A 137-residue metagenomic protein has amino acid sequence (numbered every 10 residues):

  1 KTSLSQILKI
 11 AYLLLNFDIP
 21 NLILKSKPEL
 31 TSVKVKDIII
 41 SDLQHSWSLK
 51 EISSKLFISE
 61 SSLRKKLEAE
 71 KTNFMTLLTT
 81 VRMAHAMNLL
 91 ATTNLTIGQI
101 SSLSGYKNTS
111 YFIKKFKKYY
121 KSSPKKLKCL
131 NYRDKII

Functional and structural regions predicted by a protein language model:
K1-T2, L13-K25, K36-W47, L67 (+3 more regions): Basic, amphipathic alpha-helical hairpins
T2-K9, K50: All-alpha amphipathic helical-bundle segments outside canonical DNA-binding/catalytic cores that form hydrophobic
K9, K27-V35, L78-R82: N-terminal positioning helix adjacent to the helix-turn-helix/winged-helix DNA-binding module
P28-F74, T93-S104: DNA-binding recognition helix and immediately preceding turn/loop of helix-turn-helix/winged-helix domains
L63, Y111-F112, F116: Short hydrophobic/aromatic patch on the recognition helix
A69-I113, C129-I137: Terminal helix-turn-helix DNA-binding modules in bacterial transcription factors
P124: N-terminal sensory regulatory modules of PAS/LOV and PAS-like folds
